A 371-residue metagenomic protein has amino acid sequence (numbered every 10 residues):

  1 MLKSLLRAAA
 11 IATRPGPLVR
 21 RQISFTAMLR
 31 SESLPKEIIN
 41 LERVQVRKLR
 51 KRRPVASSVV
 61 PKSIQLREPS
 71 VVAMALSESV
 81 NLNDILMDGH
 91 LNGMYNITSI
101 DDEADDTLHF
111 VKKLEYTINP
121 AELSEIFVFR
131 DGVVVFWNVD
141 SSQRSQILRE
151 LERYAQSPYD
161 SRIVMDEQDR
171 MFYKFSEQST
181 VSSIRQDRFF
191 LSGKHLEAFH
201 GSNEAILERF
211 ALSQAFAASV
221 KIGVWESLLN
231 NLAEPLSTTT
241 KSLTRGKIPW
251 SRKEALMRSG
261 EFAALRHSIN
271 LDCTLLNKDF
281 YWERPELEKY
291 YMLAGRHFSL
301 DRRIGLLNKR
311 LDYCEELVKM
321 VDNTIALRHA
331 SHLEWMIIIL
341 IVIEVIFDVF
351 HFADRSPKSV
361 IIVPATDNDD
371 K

Functional and structural regions predicted by a protein language model:
K3-S202, A211: Short Lys/Arg-enriched alpha/beta "domain-start" segment
I85, G89, I147, L151 (+3 more regions): Generic structural signal of hydrophobic/aromatic residues within well-ordered alpha-helices of folded domains
G132, V139, Q143, I147 (+3 more regions): Short amphipathic alpha-helical segments
W137, A215, A255, S259: Short, charged/polar micro-motifs that form catalytic or ligand-binding hotspots
R149-Q156, S227-E234, L271: Short, intrinsically disordered, mixed-charge
S183-R252: Juxtamembrane/interface alpha-helical elements of multi-pass membrane proteins
A233-T366: Membrane-associated alpha-helical segments
D369-K371: Glycine-rich phosphate/ribose-binding loops and adjacent secondary-structure elements that form binding surfaces
